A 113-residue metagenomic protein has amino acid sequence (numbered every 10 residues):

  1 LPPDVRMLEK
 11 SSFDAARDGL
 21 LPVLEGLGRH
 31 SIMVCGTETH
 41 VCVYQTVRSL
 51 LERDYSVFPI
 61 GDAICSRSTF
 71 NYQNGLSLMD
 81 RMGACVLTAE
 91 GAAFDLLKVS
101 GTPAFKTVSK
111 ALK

Functional and structural regions predicted by a protein language model:
L1-K113: Active-site-adjacent betaalpha module
